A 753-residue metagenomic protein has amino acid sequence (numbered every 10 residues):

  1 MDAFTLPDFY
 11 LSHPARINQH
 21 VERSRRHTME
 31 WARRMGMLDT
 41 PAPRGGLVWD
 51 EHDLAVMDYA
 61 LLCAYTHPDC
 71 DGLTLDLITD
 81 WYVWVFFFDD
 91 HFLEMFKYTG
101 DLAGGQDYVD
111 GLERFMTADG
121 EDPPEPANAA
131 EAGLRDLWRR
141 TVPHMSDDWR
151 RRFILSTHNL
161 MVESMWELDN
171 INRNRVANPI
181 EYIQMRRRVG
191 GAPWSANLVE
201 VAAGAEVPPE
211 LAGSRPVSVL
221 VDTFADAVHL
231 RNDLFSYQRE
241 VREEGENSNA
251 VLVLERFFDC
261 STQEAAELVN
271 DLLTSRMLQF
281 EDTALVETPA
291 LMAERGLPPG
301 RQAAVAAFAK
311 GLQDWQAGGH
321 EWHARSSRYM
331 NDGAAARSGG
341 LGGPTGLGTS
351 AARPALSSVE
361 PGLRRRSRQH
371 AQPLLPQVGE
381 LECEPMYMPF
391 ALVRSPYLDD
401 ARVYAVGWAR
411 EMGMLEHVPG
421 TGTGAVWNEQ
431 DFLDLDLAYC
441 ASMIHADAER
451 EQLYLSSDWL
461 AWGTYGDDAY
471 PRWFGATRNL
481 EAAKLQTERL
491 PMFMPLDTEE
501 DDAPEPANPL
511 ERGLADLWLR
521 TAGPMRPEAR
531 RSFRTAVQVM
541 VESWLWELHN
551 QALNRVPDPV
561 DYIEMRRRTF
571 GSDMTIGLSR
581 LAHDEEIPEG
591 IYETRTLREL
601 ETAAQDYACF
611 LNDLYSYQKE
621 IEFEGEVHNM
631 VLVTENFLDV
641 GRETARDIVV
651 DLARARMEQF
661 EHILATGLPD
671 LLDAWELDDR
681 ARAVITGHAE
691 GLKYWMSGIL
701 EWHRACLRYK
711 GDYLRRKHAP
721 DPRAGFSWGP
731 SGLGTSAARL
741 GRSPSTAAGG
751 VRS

Functional and structural regions predicted by a protein language model:
M1-S753: Alpha-helical, largely C-terminal catalytic domains that coordinate divalent metal ions via clustered Asp/Glu/His
